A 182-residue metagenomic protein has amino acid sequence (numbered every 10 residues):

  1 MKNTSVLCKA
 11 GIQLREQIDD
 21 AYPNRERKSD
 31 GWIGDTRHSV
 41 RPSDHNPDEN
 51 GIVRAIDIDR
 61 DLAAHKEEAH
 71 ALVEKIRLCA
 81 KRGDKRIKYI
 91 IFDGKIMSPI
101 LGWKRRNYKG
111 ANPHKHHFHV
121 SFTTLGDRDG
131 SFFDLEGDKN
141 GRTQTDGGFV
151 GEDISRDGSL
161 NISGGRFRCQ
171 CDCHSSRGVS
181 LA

Functional and structural regions predicted by a protein language model:
M1, T124-F149: Low-complexity, Gly/Ser/Thr/Pro-rich intrinsically disordered linker/tail segments
M1-G102, K115-F122: Secreted/periplasmic proteins that engage bacterial cell-wall peptidoglycan
T4-A10, G148, D153-G165: Catalytic phosphate/metal-binding cores of nucleic-acid and nucleotide-processing enzymes, i.e., regions that mediate
E67, P99, D129-S131, G178-S180: Intrinsically disordered, low-complexity acidic/polar segments
R105-N112, S159-L160: Short proline/glycine-enriched turn/loop segments at secondary-structure junctions
S121-D127, H174-R177: Short beta-strand-to-coil "C-cap" segments at the C-terminal boundary of structured domains/repeats, marking
I162-G178, A182: Short, low-complexity, charged amphipathic interaction modules
